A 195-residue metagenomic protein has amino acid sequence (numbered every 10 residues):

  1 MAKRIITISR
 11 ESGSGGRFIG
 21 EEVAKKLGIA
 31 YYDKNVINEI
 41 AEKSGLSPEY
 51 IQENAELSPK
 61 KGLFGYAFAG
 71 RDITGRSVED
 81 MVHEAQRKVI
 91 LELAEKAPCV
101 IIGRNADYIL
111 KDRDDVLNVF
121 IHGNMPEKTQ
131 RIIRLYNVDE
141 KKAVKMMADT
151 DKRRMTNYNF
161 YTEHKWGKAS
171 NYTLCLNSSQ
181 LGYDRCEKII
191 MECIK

Functional and structural regions predicted by a protein language model:
A2-E11, A97: Pre-Walker A (Motif I) flank of P-loop NTPase domains
I8-E21: Glycine-rich phosphate-binding P-loop
A30-A41: Short beta-strand-centered segment that lines the nucleotide-binding/catalytic pocket of NTP-utilizing
A41-P98: ATP-dependent small-molecule kinase phosphotransfer cores that center on conserved nucleotide phosphate-binding segments
P59-Y66, D139-D184: Small-molecule kinase domains that catalyze NTP-dependent phosphoryl transfer to phosphate-bearing small molecules
R87, Y183-M191: Short, amphipathic alpha-helical "lid/cap" segments that border enzyme active or binding sites
L93, C99, A106-D112: RNA pseudouridine synthases
D112-R134, E140-A148: Conserved phosphate-donor/acceptor-positioning beta-strand/loop module used by diverse small-molecule
